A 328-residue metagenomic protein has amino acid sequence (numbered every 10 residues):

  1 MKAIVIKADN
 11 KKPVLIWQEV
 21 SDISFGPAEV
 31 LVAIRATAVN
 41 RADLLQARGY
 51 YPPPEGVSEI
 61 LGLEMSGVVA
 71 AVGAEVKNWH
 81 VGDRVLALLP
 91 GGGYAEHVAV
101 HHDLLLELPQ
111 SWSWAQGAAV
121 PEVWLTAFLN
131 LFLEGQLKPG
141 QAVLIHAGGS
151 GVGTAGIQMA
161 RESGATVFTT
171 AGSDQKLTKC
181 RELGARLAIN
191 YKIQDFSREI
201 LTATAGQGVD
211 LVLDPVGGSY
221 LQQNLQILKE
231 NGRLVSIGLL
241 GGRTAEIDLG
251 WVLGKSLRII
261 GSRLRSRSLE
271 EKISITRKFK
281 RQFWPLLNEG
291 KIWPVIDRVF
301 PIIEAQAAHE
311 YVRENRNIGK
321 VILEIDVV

Functional and structural regions predicted by a protein language model:
D22-A38, Y50-G92: Glycine-rich beta-strand-centered segment in the early N-terminal region that forms part of a ligand/cofactor-binding
L45, N78, R84-A147: NAD(P)H dinucleotide-binding glycine-rich loop of Rossmann-like/cofactor-binding domains, especially the beta1-alpha1
R84, A142, T166, G232-R233 (+1 more regions): Short glycine-centered segments of the SAM/dcSAM-binding site in methyltransferase folds
G93-E96, A171-K179, F196, T244-L249: Short, glycine/polar-rich helix-capping loops at beta-to-alpha or helix-loop-helix junctions that flank or form
A118-I193: Mid-domain Rossmann-like dinucleotide-binding core that forms the NAD(H)/NADP(H) cofactor-binding site
F196-G206: Short amphipathic alpha-helix with an adjacent loop that forms part of the alpha/beta core around
S219-K291, E324-V328: Glycine-rich phosphate-binding loop and adjacent beta-alpha segment of Rossmann(oid) nucleotide-cofactor-binding
E289-R298, Q306-V328: C-terminal capping/lid region of NAD(P)-dependent oxidoreductase domains
